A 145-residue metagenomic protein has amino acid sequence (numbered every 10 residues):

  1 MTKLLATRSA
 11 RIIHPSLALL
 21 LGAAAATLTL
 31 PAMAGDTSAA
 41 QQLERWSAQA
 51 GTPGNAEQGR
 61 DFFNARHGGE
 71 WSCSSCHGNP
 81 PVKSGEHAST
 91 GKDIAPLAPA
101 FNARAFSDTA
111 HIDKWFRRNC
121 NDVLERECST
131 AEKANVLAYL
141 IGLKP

Functional and structural regions predicted by a protein language model:
M1-I12: N-terminal secretory signal peptides that target proteins for export/translocation
P15-T27: Bacterial N-terminal signal peptides
T29-P31: N-terminal signal peptide c-region/cleavage motif recognized by signal peptidases
G35-H67: Electrostatic cytochrome c docking/interface patches
G68-P80, V136: The canonical Cys-X-X-Cys-His
G85-K92: Short cysteine/histidine-rich zinc-coordinating motifs and their immediately flanking basic loops
I94-A110: Short microdomains enriched in Cys/His and/or Lys/Arg
D113-P145: C-terminal capping alpha-helices of c-type cytochrome domains
